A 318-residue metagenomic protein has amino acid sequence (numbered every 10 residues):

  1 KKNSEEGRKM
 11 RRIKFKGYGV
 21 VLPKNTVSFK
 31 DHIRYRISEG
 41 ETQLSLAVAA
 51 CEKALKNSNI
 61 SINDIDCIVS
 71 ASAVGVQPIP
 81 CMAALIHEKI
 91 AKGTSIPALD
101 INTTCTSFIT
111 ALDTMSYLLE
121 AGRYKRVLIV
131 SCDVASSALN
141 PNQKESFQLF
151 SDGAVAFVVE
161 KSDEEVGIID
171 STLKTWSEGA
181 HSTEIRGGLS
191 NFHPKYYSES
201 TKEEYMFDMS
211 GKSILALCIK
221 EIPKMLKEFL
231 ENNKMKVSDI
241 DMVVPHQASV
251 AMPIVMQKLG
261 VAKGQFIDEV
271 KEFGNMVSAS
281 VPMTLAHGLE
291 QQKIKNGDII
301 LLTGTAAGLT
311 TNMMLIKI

Functional and structural regions predicted by a protein language model:
G7-G40, Q143-A216, K220, K224 (+1 more regions): Condensing-enzyme catalytic core mediating Claisen C-C bond formation in acyl metabolism
K16-G19, A71, N102, V127-D133 (+2 more regions): Short beta-strand segments
P23-V27, V74-L85, A248-A251: A structural motif shared across PLP-dependent enzymes of the aminotransferase-like
T26-V27, I79-C81, L139-N142, T311-L315: Short acidic, glycine/serine/threonine-rich loops at helix termini
L44, V48-C51, V74-G75, E88 (+5 more regions): Claisen-condensing/thiolase-fold acyl-transfer catalytic domains that form or cleave C-C bonds in fatty acid
A50-D66, K224-D239, G288-K293: Phosphate/pyrophosphate-binding loops at sites that engage ATP/ADP/AMP, CoA/4′-phosphopantetheine, polyphosphate
D66-V74: Membrane helical hairpin/interfacial module
E120-A154: Flexible, glycine-rich active-site loops centered on histidine and acidic residues that chelate a metal or position
